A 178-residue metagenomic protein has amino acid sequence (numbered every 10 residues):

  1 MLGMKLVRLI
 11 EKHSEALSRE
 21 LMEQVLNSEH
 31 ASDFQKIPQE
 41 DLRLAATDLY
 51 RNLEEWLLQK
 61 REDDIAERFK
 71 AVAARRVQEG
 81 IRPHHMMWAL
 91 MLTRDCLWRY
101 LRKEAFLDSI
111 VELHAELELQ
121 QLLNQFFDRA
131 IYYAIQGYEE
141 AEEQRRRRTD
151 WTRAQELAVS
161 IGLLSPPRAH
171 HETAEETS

Functional and structural regions predicted by a protein language model:
M1-L2, T177: Short, low-complexity, intrinsically disordered N-terminal peptides in bacterial proteins
L2-H84: N-terminal low-complexity or simple alpha-helical regulatory segments that function as activation/interaction modules
L6, I65-E172, E176: Long, amphipathic alpha-helical coupling/dimerization segments that relay conformational signals between
